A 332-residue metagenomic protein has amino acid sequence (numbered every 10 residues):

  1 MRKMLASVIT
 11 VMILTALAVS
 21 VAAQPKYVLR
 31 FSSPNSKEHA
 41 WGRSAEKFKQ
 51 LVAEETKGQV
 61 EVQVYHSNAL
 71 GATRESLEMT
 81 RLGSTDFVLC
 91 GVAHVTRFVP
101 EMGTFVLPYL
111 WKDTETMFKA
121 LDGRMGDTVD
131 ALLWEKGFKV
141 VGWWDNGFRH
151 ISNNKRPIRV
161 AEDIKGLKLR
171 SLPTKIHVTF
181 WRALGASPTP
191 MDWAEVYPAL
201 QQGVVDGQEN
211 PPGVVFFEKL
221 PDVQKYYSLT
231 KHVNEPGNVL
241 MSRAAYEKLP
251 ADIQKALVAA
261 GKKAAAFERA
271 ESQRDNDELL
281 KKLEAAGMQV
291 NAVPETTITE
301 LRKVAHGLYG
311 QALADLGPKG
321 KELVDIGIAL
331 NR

Functional and structural regions predicted by a protein language model:
M1-I9: Bacterial N-terminal signal peptides that target proteins for export
V8-L17: Bacterial N-terminal signal peptides
S20-A22: Juxtamembrane cytosolic interface motif at the C-terminal end of transmembrane helices
Q24-T116, R124-R332: N-terminal secretory/targeting leader peptides
